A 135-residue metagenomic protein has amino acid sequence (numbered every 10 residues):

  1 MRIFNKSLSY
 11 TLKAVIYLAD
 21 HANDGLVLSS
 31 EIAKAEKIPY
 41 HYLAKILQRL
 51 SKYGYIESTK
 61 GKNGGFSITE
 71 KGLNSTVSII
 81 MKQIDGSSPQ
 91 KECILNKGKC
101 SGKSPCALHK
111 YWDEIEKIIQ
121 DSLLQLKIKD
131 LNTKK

Functional and structural regions predicted by a protein language model:
R2, K6, Y10-L12, I16-I38 (+1 more regions): N-terminal helix-turn-helix DNA-binding core of bacterial DNA-binding proteins
V15, L47-Q48: Short, hydrophobic-biased segments on the C-terminal half of alpha helices that form "recognition helices"
K34, S51-K52: Alpha-helical residues within the helix-turn-helix
H41: Key DNA-contact positions within bacterial/archaeal DNA-binding proteins
K52-Y55, Q83: Residue cluster at the C-terminal edge of the helix-turn-helix DNA-binding motif
Y55-I68: Beta-hairpin "wing" of winged helix-turn-helix
T69-K135: Non-DNA-binding regulatory cores of transcription-related proteins, predominantly C-terminal effector-binding
